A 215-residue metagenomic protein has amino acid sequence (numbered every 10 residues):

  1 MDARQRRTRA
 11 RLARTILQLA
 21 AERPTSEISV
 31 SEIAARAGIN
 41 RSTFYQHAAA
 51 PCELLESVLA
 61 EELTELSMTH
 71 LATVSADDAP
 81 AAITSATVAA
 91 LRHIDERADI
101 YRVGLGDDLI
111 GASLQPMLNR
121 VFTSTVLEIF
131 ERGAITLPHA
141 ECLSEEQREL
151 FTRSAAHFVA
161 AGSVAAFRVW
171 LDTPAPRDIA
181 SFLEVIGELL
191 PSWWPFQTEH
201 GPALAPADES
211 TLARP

Functional and structural regions predicted by a protein language model:
R7-Q18, E22, R36, E53-T73 (+3 more regions): Alpha-helical structural segments
L19-L54: Helix-turn-helix
P24-S31, P51, L137-P138, S144-F151 (+2 more regions): Short glycine/proline-centered loop/turn elements that form peptide/ligand docking sites
I28-S29, R102-L105: Short, hydrophobic secondary-structure boundary micro-motifs
H70-V103, I110-G111: Hydrophobic alpha-helical connector segments
L109-C142, L150-A165: Amphipathic alpha-helical packing segments from all-alpha helical-bundle domains
E131-I135, R153, V169-P215: C-terminal peripheral helix-coil segments that are non-catalytic and often amphipathic
